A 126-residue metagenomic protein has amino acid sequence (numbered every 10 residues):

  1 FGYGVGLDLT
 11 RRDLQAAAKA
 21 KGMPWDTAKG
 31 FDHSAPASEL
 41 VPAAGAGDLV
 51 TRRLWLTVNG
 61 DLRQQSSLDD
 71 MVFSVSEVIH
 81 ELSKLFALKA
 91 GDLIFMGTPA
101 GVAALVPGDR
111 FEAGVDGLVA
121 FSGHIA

Functional and structural regions predicted by a protein language model:
F1-K89, L93, G101-A126: Catalytic-core "active-site belt" of small-molecule-metabolizing enzymes, emphasizing His/Asp/Glu-rich regions
